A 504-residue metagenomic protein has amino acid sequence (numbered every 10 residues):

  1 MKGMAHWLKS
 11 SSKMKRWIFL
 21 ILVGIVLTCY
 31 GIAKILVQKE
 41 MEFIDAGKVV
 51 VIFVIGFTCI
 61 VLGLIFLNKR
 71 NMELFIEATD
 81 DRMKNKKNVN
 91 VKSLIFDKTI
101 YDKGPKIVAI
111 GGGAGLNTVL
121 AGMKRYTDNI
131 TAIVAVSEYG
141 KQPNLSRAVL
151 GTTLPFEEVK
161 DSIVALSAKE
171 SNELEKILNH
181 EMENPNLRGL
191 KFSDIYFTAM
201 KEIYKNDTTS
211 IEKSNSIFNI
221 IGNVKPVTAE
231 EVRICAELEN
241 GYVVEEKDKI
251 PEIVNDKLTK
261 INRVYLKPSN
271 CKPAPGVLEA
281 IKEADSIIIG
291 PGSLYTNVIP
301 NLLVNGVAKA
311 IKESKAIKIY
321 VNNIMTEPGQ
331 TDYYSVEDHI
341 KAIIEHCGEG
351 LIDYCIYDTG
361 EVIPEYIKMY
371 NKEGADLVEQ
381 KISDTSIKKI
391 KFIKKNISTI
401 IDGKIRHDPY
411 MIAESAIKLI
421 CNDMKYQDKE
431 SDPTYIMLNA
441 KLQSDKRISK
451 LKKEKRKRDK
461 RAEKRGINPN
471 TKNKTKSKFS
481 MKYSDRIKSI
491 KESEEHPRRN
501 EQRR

Functional and structural regions predicted by a protein language model:
M1-K86, S137-K257, I417, N422 (+1 more regions): Electropositive, gly/pro-rich neighborhoods at or near active sites that engage anionic ligands
K2-K13, L36-M41, N68-N85, Y333-R504: C-terminal functional extensions of proteins
N88-D102, K272-L278: A short, basic/flexible loop-to-alpha-helix module at the beginning of a structural domain
A114-L120, T296-N301: Short glycine/serine/threonine-rich phosphate/pyrophosphate-binding segments that cradle anionic phosphate groups
T127-D128, S314-K318, I352, I390: A short helix->loop->beta-strand "cap" motif at the edges of active sites that frequently abuts
T131-S137, I317-I324, D353-G360: Short internal beta-strands
E230-S293: Active-site gating loop/helix substructures
N301-A308, Y334-H339: Charged helix-capping and loop-helix junction motifs
